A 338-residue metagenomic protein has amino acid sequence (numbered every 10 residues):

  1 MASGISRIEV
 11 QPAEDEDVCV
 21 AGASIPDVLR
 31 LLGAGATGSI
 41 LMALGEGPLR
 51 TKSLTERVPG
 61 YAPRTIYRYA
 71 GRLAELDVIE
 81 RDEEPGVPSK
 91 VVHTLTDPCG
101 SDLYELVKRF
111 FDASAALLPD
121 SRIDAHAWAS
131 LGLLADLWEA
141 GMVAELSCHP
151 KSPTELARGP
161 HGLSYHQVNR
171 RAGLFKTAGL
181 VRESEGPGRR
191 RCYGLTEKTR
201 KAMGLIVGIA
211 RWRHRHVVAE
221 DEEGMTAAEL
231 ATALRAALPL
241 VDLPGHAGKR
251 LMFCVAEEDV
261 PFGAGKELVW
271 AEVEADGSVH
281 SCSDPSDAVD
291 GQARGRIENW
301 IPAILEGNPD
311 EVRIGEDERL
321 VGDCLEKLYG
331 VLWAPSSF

Functional and structural regions predicted by a protein language model:
E9-L29, F111-L131: Short, Lys/Arg-enriched N-terminal segment that forms or immediately precedes the first helix of a structured domain
A23-I66, A125-Q167: N-terminal helix-turn-helix DNA-binding core of bacterial DNA-binding proteins
Y67-A74, N169-T177: Short, hydrophobic-biased segments on the C-terminal half of alpha helices that form "recognition helices"
A74-E84, K176-G186: A short, conserved structural fragment
P85-F110, P187-I206: Basic, amphipathic "hinge/linker" alpha-helix immediately C-terminal to the N-terminal HTH DNA-binding motif
H126-A129, G194, K198-W270, L325-F338: Acidic, aliphatic-rich amphipathic alpha-helical segments
E267-D284, D290: A short, structured beta-strand/loop element
D284-F338: C-terminal interaction segments
